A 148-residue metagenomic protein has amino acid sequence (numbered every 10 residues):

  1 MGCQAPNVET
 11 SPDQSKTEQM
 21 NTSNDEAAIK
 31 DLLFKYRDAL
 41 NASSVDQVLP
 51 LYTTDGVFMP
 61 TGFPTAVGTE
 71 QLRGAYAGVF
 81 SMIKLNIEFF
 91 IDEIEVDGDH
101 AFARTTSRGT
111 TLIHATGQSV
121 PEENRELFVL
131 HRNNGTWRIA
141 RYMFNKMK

Functional and structural regions predicted by a protein language model:
G2-T54: Short, low-complexity N-terminal intrinsically disordered segments enriched in polar/charged residues
P6-T10, E123-K148: Short beta-strand edge/turn micro-motifs at domain boundaries
E26-L32, V45-D97, T106, Q118-P121: A solvent-exposed, acidic/Ser-Thr-rich amphipathic alpha-helical stretch
L51, L112, V129-L130: Hydrophobic beta-strand positions
I94-F102, L130-T136: A short, structured loop/turn motif at beta-sheet edges
R104-T106, A140: Beta-strand residues in well-ordered beta-sheet regions across diverse protein folds
T106-L112: Generic short beta-strand segments
H114-T116: Extracellular loop and loop/strand-boundary signature of outer-membrane beta-barrel proteins
